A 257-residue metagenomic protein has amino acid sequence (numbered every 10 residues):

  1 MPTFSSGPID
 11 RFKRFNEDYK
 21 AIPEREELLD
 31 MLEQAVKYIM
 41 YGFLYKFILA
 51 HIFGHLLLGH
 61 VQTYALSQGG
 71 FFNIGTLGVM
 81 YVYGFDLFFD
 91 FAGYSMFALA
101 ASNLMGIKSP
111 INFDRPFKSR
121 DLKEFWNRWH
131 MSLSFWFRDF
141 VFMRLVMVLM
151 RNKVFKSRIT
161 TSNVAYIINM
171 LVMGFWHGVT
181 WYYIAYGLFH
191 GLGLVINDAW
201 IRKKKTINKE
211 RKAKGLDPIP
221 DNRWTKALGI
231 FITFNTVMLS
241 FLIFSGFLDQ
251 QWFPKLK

Functional and structural regions predicted by a protein language model:
M1-K257: Membrane-embedded transmembrane alpha-helical bundles that form the catalytic cores of multi-pass lipid-modifying
